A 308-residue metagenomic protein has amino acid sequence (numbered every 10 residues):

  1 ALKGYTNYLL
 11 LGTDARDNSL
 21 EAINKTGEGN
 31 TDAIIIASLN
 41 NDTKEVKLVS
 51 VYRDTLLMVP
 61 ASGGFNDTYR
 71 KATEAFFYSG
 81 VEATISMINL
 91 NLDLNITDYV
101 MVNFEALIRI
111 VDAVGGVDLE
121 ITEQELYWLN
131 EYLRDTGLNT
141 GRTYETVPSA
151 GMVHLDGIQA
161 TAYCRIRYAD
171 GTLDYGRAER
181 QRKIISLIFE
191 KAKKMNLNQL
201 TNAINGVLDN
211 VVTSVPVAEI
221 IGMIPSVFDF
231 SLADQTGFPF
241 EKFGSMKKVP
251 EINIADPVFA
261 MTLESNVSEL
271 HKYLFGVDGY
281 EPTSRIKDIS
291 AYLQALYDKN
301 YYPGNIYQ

Functional and structural regions predicted by a protein language model:
A1-Q308: Non-catalytic, solvent-exposed segments at the cell envelope interface
